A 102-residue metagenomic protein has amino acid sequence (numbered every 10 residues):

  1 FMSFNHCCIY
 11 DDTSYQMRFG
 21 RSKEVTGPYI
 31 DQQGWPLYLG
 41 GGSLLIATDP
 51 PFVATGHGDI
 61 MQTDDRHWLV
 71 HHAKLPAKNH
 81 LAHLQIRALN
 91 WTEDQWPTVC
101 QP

Functional and structural regions predicted by a protein language model:
F1-P102: Carbohydrate-active catalytic/glycan-binding domains of CAZyme proteins, especially the secreted or lumenal ectodomains
